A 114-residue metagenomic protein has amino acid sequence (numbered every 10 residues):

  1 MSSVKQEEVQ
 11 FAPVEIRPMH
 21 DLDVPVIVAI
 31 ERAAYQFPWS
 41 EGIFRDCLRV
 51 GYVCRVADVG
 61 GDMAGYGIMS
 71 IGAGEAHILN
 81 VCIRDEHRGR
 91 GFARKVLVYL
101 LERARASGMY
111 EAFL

Functional and structural regions predicted by a protein language model:
M1-A12, R105-A106: Terminal substrate-recognition subdomain of acyl/acetyltransferases
P13-V26: A short beta-loop-alpha structural element at the N-terminal edge of CoA-dependent acyl/N-acetyltransferase catalytic
H20, R84, R88: Residue-level recognition of the GNAT/N-acetyltransferase active site
A34-I68: Active-site rim helix/loop that mediates acceptor-substrate recognition in acyltransferases
D62-S70, E75-C82: Conserved beta-strand in the GNAT
S70, E75, G89-R90, E111-F113: A short, glycine- and basic residue-enriched loop/turn that sits immediately adjacent to a domain's principal
G89-A106: Conserved acetyl-CoA-binding loop-helix of GNAT-fold acetyltransferases
A104-L114: Conserved GNAT acetyl-CoA-binding A-motif
